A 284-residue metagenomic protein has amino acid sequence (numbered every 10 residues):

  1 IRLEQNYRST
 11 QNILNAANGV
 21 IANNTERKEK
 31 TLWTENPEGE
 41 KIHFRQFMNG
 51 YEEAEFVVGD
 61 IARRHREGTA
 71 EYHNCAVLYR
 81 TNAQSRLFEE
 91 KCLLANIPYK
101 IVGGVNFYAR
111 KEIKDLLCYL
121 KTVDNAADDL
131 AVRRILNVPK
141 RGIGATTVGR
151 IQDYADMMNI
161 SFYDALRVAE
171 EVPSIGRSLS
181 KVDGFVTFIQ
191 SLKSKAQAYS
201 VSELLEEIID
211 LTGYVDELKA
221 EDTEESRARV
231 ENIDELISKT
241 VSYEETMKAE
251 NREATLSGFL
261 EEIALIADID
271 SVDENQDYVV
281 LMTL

Functional and structural regions predicted by a protein language model:
I1-N6, A165-R167: Conserved phosphoryl-transfer catalytic core
L3, Y7, N106, K140-R141: Phosphate/pyrophosphate-binding and catalytic-coupling "lid/hinge/switch" segments at subdomain interfaces
Q5-P98, K121-N125, M157, L179 (+2 more regions): Helicase P-loop NTPase motor core
L14, E112-D115: Short secondary-structure transition/capping segments
E71, S85-I97, R110, L117-L284: Conserved helicase C-terminal RecA-like lobe
L78-R80, V102, M282-L284: Generic beta-strand/beta-sheet core signal
N96-N106: Conserved RecA-like helicase motor-core motifs
